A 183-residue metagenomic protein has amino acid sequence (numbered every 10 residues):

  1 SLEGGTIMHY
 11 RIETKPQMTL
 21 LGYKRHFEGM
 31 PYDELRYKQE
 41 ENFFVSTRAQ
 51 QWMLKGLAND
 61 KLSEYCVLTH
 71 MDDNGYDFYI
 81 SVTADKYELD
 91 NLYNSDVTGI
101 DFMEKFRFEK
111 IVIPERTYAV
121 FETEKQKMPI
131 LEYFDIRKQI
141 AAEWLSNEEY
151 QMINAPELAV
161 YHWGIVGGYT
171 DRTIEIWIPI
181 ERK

Functional and structural regions predicted by a protein language model:
S1-K183: A solvent-exposed interaction/effector surface
